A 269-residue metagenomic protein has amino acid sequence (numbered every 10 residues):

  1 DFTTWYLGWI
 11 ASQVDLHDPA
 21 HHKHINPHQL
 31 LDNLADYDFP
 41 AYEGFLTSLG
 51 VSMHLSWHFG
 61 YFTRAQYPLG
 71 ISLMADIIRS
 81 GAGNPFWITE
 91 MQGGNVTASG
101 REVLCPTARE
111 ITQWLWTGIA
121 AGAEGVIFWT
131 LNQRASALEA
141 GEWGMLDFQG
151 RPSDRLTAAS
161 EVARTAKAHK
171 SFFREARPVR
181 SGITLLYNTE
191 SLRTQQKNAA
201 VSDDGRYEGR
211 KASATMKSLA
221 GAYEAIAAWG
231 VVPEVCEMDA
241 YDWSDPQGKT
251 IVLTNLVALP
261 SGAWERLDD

Functional and structural regions predicted by a protein language model:
D1-F45, A222-G230: Active-site neighborhood of glycoside hydrolase catalytic domains
F2-I10, P40-G50, S136-G144, D204-A212: Short low-complexity stretches enriched in small and charged residues
H24, G50, W87-I88: Structural detector of well-ordered beta-strand residues that form the stable sheet scaffold of enzyme domains
A35-P68, E124, V252: Aromatic- and acid-rich polysaccharide-binding/catalytic face of secreted or lumenal carbohydrate-active enzymes
F62-D269: Carbohydrate-binding surfaces of carbohydrate-active enzymes
